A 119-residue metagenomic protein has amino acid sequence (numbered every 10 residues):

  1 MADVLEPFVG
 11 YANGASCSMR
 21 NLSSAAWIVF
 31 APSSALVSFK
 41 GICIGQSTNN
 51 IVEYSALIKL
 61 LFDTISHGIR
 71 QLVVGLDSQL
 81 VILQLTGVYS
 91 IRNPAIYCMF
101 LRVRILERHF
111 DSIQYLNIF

Functional and structural regions predicted by a protein language model:
M1-R70: RNase H-like nuclease fold core
A15-N21, A31, S55-F119: RNase H catalytic domain
